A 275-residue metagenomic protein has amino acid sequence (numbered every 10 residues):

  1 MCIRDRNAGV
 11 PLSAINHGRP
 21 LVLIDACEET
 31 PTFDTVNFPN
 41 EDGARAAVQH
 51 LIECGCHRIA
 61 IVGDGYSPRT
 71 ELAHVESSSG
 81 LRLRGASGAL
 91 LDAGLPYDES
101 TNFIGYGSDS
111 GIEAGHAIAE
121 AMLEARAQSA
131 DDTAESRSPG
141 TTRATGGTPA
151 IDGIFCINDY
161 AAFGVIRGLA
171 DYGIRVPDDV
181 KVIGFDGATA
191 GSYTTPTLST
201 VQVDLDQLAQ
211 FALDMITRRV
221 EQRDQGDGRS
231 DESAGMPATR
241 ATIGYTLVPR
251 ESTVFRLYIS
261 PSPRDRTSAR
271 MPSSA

Functional and structural regions predicted by a protein language model:
M1-C2, T133, S230, R266-A269: Generic N-terminal leader/processing signal
M1-D5, L257-P263: Conserved small/polar residues in nucleotide/adenosyl-binding loops
R4-G9, E29: Central regulatory/effector-binding core of bacterial HTH transcription factors
A8-P11, A47: Short, charged beta->alpha transition segments
I15-L257, A275: Bacterial carbohydrate/catabolite-sensing allosteric modules
S260-P272: A short, hydrophobic C-terminal helix/tail in secreted or cell-surface proteins
